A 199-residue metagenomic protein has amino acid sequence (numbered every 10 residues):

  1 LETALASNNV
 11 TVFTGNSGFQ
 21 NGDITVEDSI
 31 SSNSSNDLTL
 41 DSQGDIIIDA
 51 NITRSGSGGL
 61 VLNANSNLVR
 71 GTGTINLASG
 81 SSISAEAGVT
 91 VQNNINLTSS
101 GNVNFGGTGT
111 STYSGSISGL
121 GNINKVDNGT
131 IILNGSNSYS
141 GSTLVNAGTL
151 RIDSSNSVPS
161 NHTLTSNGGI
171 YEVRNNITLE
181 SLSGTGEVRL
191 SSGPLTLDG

Functional and structural regions predicted by a protein language model:
L1-Q43, L97-T112, S116, G121-L133: N-terminal segments that cap or nucleate solenoid repeat domains
S17, G44-D45, N67, E187: Residue-level marker of positions within ordered structural domains that often coincide with functionally constrained
N36, G58, S160, G193: Residue-level signal for beta-strand positions within conserved beta-sheet cores that form or flank
N36-S42, I47-I48, V61-S66: Extracellular, surface-exposed repeat/solenoid domains
D49, T53-G56, L62-S99, T110-L120 (+1 more regions): Surface-exposed loop/turn positions within long extracellular repeat scaffolds, especially the passenger domains
N122, E187-S192: Feature captures hydrophobic
V126-D127, S142, N146, S191: Extracellular repeat turn/loop positions enriched in glycine and acidic/polar residues, especially those that create
T196-G199: Short, intrinsically disordered, charge-balanced linker/junction segments flanking boundaries in proteins
